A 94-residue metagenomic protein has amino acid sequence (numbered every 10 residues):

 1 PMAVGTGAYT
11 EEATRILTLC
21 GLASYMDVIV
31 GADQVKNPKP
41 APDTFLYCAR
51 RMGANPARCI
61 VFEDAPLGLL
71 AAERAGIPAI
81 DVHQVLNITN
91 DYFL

Functional and structural regions predicted by a protein language model:
P1-A3, P78: Proline-centered loop/turn at the N-terminus of a beta-strand
T6-A8: Conserved phosphate-coupling serine/threonine residues in phosphotransfer and NTP-handling enzymes
T10, T14-L94: Asp-based, Mg2+/Mn2+-dependent phosphohydrolase catalytic module
